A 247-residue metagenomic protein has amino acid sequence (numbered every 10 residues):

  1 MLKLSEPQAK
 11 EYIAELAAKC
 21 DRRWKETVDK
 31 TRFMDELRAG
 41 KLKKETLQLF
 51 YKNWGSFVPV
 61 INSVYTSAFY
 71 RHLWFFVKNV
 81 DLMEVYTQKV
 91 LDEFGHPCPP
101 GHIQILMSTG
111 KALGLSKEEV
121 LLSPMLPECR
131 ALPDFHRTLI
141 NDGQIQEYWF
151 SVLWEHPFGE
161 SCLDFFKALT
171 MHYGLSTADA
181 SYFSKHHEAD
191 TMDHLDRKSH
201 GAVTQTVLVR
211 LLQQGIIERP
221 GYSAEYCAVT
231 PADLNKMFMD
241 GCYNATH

Functional and structural regions predicted by a protein language model:
L2-I13, R38-Y51, N141-Q146, S181-K185: Short, charged, low-complexity loops and linkers
L2-K3, E15-E45, I61-Y65, A131 (+2 more regions): Short alpha-helical hairpin
K3-L4, H200, T204, V209-H247: Acidic, carboxylate-rich catalytic segments that either coordinate divalent cations
Y12-E15, K19-R22, E84-E188, D233-M237 (+1 more regions): Active-site-proximal alpha-helical scaffolds that flank and shape metal-associated catalytic sites
R22-E26, K41-F75, Q146-F165, A232-M239: Alpha-helical bundle segments that constitute or directly flank the non-heme di-iron/ferroxidase center
T46-L49, N53-V60, K78-V85, C98-H102 (+6 more regions): Short, contiguous, pocket-lining structural segments that sit at or immediately flank catalytic/ligand-binding sites
L73-V77, K117, T177, I217-Y222: Structural helix-adjacent loops and short alpha-helical linkers that scaffold large soluble proteins
Y182-L208: Glycine/small-residue-rich hydrophobic helix-like segments
